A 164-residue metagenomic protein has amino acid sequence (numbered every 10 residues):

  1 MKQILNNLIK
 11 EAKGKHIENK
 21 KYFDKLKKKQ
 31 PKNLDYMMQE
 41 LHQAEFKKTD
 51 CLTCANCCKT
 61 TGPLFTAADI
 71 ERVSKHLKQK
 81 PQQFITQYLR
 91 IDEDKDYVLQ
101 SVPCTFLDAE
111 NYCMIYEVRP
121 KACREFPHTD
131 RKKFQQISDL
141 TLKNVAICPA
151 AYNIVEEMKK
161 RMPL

Functional and structural regions predicted by a protein language model:
M1-L164: Short loop/turn segments that flank or connect secondary-structure elements
